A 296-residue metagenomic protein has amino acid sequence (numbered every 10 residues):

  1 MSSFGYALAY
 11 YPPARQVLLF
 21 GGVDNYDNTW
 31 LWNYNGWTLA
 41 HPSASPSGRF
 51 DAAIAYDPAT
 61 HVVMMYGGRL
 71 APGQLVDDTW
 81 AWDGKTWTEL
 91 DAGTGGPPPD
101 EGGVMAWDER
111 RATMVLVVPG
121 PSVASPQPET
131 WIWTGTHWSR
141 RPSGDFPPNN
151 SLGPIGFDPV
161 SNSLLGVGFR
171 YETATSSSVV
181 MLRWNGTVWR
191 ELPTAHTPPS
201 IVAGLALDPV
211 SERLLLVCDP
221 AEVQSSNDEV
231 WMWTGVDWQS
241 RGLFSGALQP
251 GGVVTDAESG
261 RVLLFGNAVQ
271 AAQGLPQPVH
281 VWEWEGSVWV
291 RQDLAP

Functional and structural regions predicted by a protein language model:
M1-P296: Kelch-like beta-propeller repeat domains
